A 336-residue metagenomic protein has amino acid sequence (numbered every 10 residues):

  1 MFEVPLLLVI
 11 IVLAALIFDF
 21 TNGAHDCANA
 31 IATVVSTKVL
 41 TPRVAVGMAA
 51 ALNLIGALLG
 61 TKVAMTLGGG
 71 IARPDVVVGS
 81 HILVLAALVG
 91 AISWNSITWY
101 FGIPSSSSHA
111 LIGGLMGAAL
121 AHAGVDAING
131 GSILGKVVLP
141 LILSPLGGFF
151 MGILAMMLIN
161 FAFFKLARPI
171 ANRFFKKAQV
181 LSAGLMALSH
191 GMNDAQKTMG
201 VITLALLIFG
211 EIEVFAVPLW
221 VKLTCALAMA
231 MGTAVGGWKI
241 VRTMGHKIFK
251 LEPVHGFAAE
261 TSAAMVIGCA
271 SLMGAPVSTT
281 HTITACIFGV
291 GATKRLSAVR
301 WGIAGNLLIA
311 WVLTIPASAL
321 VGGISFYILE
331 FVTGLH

Functional and structural regions predicted by a protein language model:
M1-H336: Multi-pass alpha-helical transmembrane bundle typical of ion/small-solute transporters and intramembrane aspartyl
